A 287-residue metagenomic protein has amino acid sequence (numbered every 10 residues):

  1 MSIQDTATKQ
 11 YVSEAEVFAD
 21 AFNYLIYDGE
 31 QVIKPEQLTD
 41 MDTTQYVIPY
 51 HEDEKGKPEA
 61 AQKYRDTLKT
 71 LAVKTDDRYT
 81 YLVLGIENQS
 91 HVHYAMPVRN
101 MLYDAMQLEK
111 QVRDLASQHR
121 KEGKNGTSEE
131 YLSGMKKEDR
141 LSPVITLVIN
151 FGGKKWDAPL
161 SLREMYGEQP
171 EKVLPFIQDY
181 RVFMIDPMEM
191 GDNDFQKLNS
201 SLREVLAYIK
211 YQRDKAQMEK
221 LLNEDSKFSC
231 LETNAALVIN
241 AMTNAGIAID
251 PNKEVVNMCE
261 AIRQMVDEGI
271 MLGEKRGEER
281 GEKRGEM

Functional and structural regions predicted by a protein language model:
M1-M287: Elongated, amphipathic alpha-helical interaction scaffolds
